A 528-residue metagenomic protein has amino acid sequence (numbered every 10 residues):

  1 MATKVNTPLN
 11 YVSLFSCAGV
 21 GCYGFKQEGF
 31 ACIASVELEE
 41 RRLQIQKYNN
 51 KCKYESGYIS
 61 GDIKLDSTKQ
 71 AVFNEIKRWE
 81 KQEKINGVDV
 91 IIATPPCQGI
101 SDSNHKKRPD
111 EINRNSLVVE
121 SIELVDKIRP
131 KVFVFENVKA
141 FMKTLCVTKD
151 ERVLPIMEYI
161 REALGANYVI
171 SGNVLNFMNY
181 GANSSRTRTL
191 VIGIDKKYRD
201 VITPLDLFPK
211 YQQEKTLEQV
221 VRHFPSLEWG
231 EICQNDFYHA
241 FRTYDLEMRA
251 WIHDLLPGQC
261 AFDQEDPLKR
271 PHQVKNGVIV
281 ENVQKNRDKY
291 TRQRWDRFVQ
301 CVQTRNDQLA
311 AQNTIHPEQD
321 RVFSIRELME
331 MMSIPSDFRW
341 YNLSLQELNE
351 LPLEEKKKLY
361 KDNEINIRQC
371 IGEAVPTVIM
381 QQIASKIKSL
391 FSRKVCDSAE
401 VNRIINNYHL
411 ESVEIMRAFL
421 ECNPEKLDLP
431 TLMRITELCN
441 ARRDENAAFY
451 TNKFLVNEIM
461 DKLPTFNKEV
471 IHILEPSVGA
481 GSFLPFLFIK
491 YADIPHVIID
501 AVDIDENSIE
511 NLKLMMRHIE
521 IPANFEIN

Functional and structural regions predicted by a protein language model:
M1-V5, K361-N363, R368-I519: Class I S-adenosyl-L-methionine
A2-I128, K139-K143, V147-R152: Core alpha/beta nucleotide-donor-binding catalytic domains of modification enzymes
S13-C22, N86-N104, V132-V138, V191-D195 (+6 more regions): Conserved proline-anchored active-site loop of SAM-dependent methyltransferases that bridges a beta-strand
K47-S56, E510-A523: Short, conserved SAM-binding/catalytic segment of Class I S-adenosyl-L-methionine-dependent methyltransferases
D62-L65, L175, N528: Conserved SAM/SAH-binding loop
N74-V88, Q98-K289: Class I S-adenosyl-L-methionine
P96-K131, A441, A480-I498, E506-I509 (+1 more regions): SAM-dependent methyltransferase catalytic-core segment centered on the flexible catalytic loop and adjoining short
T243-A399: C-terminal target-recognition/interaction regions appended to catalytic cores
